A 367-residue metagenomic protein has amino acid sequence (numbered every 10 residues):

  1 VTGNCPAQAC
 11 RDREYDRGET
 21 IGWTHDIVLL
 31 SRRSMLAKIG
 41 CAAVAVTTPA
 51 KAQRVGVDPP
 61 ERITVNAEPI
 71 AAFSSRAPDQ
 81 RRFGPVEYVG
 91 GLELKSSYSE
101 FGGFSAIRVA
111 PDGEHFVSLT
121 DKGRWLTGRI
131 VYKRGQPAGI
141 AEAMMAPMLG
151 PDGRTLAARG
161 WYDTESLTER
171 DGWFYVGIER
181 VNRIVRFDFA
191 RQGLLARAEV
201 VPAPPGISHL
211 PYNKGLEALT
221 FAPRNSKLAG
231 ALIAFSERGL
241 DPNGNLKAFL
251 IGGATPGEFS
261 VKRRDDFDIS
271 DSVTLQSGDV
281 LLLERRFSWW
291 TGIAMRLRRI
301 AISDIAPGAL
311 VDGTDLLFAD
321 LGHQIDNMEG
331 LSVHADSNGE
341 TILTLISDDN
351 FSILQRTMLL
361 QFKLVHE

Functional and structural regions predicted by a protein language model:
C5-A9, L30, V46-P49: A generic structured-segment signal
Q8-R17: Short, charge-rich patches within N-terminal targeting peptides
I21-A42: N-terminal secretory signal peptides and thylakoid transit peptides that target proteins across membranes
I39-C41, T47-E367: Sequence/structural signature of beta-propeller domains
